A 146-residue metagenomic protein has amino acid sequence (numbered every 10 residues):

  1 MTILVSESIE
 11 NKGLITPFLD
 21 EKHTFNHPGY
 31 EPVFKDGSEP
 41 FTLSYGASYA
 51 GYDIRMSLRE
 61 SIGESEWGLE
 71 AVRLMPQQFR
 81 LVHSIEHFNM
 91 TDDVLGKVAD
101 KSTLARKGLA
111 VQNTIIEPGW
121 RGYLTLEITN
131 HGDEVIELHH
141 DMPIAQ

Functional and structural regions predicted by a protein language model:
M1-Q146: DUTPase catalytic domain/fold
